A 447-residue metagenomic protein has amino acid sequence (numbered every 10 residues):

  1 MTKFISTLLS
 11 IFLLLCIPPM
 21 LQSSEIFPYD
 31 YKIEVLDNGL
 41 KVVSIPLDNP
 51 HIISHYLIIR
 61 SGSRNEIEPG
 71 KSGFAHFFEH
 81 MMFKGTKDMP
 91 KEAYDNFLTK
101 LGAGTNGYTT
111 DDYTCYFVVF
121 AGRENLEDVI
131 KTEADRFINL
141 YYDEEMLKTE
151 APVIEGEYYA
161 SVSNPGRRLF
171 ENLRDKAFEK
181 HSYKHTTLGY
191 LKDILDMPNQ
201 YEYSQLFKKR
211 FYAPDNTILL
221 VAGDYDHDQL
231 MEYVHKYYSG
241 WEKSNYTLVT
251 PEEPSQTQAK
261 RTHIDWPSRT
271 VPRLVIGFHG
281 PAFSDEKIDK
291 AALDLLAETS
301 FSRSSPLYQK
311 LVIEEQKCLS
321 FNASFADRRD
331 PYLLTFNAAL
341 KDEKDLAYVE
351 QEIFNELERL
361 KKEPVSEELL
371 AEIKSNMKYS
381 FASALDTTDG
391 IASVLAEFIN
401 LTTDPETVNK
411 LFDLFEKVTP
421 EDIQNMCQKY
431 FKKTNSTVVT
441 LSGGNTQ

Functional and structural regions predicted by a protein language model:
M1-S6: Positively charged n-region of N-terminal signal peptides that target proteins for export
T7-P19: Bacterial N-terminal signal peptides
M20-A93, F120, E124, I130-E133 (+3 more regions): His/Glu-rich zincin catalytic helix
V35, D95-Y246, H263, E314-Q447: Charge-rich, well-structured scaffold segments of protease-associated domains
